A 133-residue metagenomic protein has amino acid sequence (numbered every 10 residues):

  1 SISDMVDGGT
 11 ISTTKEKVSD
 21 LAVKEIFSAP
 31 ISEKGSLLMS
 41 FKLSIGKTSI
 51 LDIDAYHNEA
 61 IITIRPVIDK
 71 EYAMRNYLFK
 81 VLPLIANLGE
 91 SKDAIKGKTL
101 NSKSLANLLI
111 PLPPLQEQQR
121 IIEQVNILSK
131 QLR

Functional and structural regions predicted by a protein language model:
S3-K34: Sequence-specific dsDNA recognition surfaces
L37-L38: Generic structural signal for buried aliphatic residues
F41, A55-R65, I95-P113: A short glycine-rich beta-alpha junction/loop motif
L43-K47: Short, charged beta-turn/beta-strand-edge "cap" motif at the junction between a beta-strand and an adjacent loop
T48, I68-Y77, L108-P113: Catalytic cores of nucleotide-enabled group-transfer and carboxylate-activating enzymes in metabolic and assembly-line
S49-L51, D93-I95: Short beta-alpha junctions and helix-cap segments that line functional grooves
R75-I85, D93-A94: Glycine- and charge-enriched low-complexity intrinsically disordered segments
N87, K98, K103, N107-R133: Amphipathic alpha-helical coiled-coil/heptad-repeat segments
